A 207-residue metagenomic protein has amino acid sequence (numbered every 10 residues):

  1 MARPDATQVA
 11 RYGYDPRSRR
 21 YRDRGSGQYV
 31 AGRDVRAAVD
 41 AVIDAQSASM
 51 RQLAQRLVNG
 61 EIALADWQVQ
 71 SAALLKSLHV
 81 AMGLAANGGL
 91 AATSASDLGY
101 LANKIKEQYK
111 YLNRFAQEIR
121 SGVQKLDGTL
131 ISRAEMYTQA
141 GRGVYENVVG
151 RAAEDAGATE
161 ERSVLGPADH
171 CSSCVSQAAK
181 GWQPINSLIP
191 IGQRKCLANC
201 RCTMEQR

Functional and structural regions predicted by a protein language model:
M1-N199, E205-R207: Domain-core detector
